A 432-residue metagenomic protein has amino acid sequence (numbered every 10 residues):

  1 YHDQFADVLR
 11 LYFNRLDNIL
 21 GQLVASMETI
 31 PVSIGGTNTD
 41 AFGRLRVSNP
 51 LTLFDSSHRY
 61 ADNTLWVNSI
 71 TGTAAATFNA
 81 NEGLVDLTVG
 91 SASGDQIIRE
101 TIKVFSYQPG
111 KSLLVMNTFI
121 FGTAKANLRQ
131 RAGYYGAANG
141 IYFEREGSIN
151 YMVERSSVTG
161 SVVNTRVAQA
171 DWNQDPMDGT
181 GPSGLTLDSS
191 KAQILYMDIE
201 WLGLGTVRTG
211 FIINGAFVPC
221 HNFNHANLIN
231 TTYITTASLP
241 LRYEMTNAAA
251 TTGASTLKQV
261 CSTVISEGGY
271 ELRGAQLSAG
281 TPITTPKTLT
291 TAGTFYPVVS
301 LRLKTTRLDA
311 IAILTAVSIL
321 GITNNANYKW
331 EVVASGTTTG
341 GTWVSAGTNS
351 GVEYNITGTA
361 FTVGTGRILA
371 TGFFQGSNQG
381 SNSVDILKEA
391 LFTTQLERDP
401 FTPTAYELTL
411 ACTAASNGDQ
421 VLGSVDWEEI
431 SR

Functional and structural regions predicted by a protein language model:
Y1-I30: Extracellular "spike/adhesin" assembly and maturation modules and analogous cytosolic coiled-coil scaffolds
S33-V47, A226-G293: Ligand-recognition surfaces built from glycine- and aromatic
A61-E82: Extracellular glycan-recognition surfaces and repeat-rich motifs
L87-T165, R302-T305, G321-K329, S335-V344: Secretory/extracellular carbohydrate-interaction modules and structurally similar beta-sandwich "look-alikes"
Y107-F121, S266-A414, L422-S431: Beta-rich globular "head" domains
K125-S148, A216-P219, T404-A405, C412-R432: C-terminal interaction-tip segments
R129-A192, R367-G380: Glycine-aromatic-enriched beta-strand/loop faces of beta-sandwich-type recognition domains, especially lectin-like
S190-T206, I212: Localized edge beta-strand/strand-to-loop motifs within extracellular or lumenal beta-rich domains
